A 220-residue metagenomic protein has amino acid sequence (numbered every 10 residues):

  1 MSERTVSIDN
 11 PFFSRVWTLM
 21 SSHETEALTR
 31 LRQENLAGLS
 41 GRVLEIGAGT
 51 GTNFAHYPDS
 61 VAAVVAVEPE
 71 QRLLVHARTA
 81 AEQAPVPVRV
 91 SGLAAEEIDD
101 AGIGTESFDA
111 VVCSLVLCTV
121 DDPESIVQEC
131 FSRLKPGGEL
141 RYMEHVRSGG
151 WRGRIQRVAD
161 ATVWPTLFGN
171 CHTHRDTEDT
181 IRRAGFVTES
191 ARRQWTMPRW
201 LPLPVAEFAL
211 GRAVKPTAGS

Functional and structural regions predicted by a protein language model:
M1-S40, T52-N53, V158: Conserved class I S-adenosyl-L-methionine
L44, T50-D99: Class I SAM-dependent methyltransferase SAM/SAH-binding core
E96-V111: A short acidic, Gly/Pro-enriched loop at the edge of an enzyme's catalytic core that lines a small-molecule cofactor
D109-D122: A short SAM/SAH-binding and catalytic strip from SAM-dependent methyltransferases
E124-P136: A short glycine-rich, Lys/Arg-flanked "PGG" loop and its adjoining helix->strand segment in the class I
G137-H145: Conserved beta-strand signature within the Rossmann-like core of class I S-adenosyl-L-methionine
N170-G185: Short alpha-helix
R193-S220: Core SAM-dependent methyltransferase catalytic element
